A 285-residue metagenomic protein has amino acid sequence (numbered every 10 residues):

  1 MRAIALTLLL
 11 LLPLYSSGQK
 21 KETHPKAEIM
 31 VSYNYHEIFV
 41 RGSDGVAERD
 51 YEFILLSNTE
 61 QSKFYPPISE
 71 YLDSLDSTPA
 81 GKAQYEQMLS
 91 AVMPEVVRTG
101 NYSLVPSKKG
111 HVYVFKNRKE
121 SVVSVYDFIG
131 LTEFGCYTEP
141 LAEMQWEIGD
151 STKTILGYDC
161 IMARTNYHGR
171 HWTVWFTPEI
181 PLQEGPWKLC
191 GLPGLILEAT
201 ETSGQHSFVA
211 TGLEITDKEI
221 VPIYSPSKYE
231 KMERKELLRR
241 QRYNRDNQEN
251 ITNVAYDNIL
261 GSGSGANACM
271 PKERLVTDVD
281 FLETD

Functional and structural regions predicted by a protein language model:
M1-K26: Bacterial Sec-dependent N-terminal signal peptides
Q19-E143, G149-T152, Q205-D285: Extracellular or lumenal secretory-pathway regions
A27-S32, Y158-R164, G191-E198: Short, hydrophobic/aromatic-rich segments at coil-to-beta transitions
I38, E48, T173, L182-T216: Structured soluble/peripheral alpha/beta segments that form catalytic or ligand/cofactor-binding pockets
S57-T59, Y167-G169, E201-S203: A generic beta-sheet turn/junction motif
K63-F64, C160, V174, L197-A199: Short hydrophobic-aromatic micro-motifs
F134-P178, L182-G185: Extended beta-strand-rich segments in extracellular/periplasmic secretory proteins, especially within noncatalytic
